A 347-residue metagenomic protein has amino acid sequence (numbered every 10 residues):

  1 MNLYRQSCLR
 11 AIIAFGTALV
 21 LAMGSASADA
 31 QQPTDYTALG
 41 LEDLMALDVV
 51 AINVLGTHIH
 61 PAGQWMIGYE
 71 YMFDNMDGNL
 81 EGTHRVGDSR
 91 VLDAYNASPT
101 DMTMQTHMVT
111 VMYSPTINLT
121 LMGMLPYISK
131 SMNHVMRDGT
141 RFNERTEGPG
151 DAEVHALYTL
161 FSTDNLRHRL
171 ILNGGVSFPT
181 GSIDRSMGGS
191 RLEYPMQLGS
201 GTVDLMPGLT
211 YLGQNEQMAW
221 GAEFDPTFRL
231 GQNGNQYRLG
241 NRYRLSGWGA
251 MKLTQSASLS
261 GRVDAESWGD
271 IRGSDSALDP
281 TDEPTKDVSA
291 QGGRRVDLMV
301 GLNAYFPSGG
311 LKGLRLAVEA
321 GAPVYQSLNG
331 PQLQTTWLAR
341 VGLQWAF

Functional and structural regions predicted by a protein language model:
A30-V91, N165, I171: Outer-membrane beta-barrel biogenesis signature
V49-G56, P115-I117, L157-N165, L170 (+6 more regions): Outer-membrane beta-barrel proteins
V54, L92-A97, R137-E144, L192-Q197 (+3 more regions): Extracellular loop and loop/strand-boundary signature of outer-membrane beta-barrel proteins
L55-Q64, M76-L80, D101, N118 (+5 more regions): Short loop/turn motifs that connect adjacent beta-strands in outer-membrane beta-barrel proteins
T57, Y69, V109-Y113, G123 (+8 more regions): Residues on the lipid-exposed face of transmembrane beta-strands in outer-membrane beta-barrel proteins
G63, T103-H107, T146-A152, H168 (+5 more regions): Residues that define the transmembrane beta-barrel architecture of outer-membrane proteins
I67-F73, G123-Y127, L172-F178, A222-F228 (+2 more regions): Transmembrane beta-barrel strands of outer-membrane/channel proteins
L80, H84-R90, Q236-F347: Outer membrane beta-barrel transmembrane domains
